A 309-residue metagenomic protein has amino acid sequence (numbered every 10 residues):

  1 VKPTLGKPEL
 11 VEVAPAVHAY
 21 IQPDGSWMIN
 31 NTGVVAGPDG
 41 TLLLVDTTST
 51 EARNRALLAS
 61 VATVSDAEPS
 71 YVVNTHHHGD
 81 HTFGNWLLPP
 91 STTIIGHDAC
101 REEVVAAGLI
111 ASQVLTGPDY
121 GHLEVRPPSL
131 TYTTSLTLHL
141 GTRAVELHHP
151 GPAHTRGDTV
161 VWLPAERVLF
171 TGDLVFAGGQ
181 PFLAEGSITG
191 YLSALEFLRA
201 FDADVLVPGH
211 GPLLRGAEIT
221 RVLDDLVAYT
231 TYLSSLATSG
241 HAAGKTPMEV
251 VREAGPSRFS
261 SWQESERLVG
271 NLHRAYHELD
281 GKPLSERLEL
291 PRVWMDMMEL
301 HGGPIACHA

Functional and structural regions predicted by a protein language model:
L10-S60, T159-T171: Conserved beta-strand hairpin/beta-sheet module of binuclear metal-dependent hydrolase folds, prominently
A16, V35, D46, V61 (+10 more regions): Divalent metal-coordination and catalytic microenvironments
I29, E51-A52, H77-F83, R101-V105 (+3 more regions): Active-site environment of divalent metal-dependent phosphoester hydrolases
L44-T47, E68-H78, I95-H97, P150 (+2 more regions): Active-site neighborhood of phospho(di)ester-bond hydrolases with catalytic His/Asp-centered motifs
A52-R55, A59-T137, R156: Active-site HxH/HxHxD metal-binding segment of metal-dependent hydrolases
T131-L163: Core dinuclear metal-dependent hydrolase active-site scaffold
G190-S257: Divalent-metal (often Zn2+) His-rich catalytic cores of metallo-beta-lactamase-fold enzymes
A243-A309: C-terminal regulatory/interaction regions
